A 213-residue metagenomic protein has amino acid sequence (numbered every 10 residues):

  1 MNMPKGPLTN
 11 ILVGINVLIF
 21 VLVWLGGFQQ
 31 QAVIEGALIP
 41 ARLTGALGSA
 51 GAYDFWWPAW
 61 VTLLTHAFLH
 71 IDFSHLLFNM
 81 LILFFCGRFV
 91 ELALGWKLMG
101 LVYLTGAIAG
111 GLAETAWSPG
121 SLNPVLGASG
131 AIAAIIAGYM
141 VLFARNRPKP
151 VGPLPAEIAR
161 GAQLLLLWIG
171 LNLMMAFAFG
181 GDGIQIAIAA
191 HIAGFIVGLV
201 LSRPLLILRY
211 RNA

Functional and structural regions predicted by a protein language model:
M1-A213: A detector for small-residue-rich transmembrane helices and their helix-helix packing motifs
